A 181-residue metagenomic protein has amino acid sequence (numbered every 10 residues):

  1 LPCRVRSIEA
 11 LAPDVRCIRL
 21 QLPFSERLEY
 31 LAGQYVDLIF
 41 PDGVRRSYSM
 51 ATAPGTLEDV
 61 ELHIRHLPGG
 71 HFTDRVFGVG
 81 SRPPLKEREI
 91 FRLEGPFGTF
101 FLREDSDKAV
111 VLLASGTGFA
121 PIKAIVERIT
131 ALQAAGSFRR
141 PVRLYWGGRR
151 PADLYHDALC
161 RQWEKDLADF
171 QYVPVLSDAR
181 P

Functional and structural regions predicted by a protein language model:
L1, S7-L11: Edge strands and adjacent loops of beta-rich recognition modules
R6, D14-L112, I125-A131, L176-D178: FAD-binding FR-type
L57, L85, S137-R139, K165-L167: Short, well-ordered coil/turn elements that cap or connect secondary structure elements
T130-P141: Phosphate-handling active-site elements
P141-P181: Reductase modules of NAD(P)H-dependent flavoproteins
